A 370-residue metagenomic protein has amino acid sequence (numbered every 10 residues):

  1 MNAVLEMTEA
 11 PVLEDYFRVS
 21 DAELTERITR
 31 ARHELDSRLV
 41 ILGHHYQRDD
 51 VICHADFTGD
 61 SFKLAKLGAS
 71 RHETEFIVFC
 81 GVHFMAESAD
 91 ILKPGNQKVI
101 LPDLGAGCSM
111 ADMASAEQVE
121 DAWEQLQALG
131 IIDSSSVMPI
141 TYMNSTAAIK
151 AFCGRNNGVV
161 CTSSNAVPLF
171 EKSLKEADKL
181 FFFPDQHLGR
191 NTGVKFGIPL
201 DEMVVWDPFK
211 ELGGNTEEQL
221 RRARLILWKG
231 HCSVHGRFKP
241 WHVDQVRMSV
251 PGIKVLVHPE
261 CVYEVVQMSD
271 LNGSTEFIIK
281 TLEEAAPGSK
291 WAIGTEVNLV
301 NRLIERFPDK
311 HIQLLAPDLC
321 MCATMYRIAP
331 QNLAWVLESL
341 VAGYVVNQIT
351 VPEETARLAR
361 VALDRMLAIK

Functional and structural regions predicted by a protein language model:
M1-V257, C261-G294, L299-K370: Active-site loop-to-helix "anion-binding N-cap" substructures in soluble metabolic enzymes
